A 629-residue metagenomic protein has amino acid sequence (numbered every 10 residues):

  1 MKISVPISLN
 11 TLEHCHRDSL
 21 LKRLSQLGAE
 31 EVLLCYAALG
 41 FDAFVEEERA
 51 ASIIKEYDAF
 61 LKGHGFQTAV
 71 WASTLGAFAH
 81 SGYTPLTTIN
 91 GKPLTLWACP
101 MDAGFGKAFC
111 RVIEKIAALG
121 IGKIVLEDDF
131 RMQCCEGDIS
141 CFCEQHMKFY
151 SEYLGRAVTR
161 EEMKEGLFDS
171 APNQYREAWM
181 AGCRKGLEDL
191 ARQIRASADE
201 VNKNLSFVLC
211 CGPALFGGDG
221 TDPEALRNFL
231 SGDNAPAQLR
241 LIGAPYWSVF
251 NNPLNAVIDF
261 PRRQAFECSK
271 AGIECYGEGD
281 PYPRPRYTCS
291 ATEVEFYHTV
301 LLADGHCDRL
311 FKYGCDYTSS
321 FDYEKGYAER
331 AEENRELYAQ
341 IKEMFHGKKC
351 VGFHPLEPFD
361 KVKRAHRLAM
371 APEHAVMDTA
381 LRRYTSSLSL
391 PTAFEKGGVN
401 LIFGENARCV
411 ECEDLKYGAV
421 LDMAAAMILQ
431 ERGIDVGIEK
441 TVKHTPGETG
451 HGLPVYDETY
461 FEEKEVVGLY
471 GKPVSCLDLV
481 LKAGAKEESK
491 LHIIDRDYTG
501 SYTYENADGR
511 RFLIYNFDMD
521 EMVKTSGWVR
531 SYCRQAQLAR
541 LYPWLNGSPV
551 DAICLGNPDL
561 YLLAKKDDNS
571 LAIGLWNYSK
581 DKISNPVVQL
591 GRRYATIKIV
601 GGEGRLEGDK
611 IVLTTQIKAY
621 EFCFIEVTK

Functional and structural regions predicted by a protein language model:
M1-L12, Q67-T74, V125-D129, Q174-D222 (+2 more regions): Aromatic-lined carbohydrate-recognition surfaces of secreted/lumenal glycan-active proteins
I3-L12, A38-A51, G91-C110, A171-E188 (+5 more regions): The substrate-binding groove and active-site-proximal loops of carbohydrate-active enzymes, especially glycoside
N10-Q26, A103-I116, T221-F229, S290-L301: Short, acidic/polar
C15-G40, K115-K123, A235-L239, Y297-R309 (+1 more regions): Catalytic domains of carbohydrate-active enzymes, especially glycoside hydrolases
L20-L21, A37-T88, L190-A198: Aromatic-lined substrate-binding rim segments of carbohydrate-active enzymes
C35, G122, E127, Q133-C134 (+7 more regions): Hydrophobic targeting/anchoring helices
Q67-I121, D128, M132-E136, E144-M147 (+3 more regions): Active-site-adjacent "subsite" loops/lids of carbohydrate-active enzymes
E373-M377, F394, L401-I625: A conserved amphipathic helix/loop scaffold that creates a polar/acidic microenvironment used either to coordinate
